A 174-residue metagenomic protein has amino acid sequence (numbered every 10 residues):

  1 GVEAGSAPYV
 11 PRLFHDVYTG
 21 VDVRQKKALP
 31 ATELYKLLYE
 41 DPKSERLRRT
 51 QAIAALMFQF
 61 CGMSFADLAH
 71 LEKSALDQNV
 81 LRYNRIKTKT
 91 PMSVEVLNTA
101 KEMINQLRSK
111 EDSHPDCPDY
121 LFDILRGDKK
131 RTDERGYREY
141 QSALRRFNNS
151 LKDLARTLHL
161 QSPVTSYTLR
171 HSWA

Functional and structural regions predicted by a protein language model:
V2, G62-M63, L160: Helix N-cap/coil-helix junction residues
S6-F65, A69: Basic, Lys/Arg- and aromatic-enriched nucleic-acid-binding interface segment
R12-D16, H70-R108: Conserved tyrosine-mediated DNA breakage-rejoining catalytic core shared by Y-recombinases
E33-Y35, L97-Q161: Active-site/catalytic core of tyrosine-dependent DNA strand-transfer enzymes
P42-S44, R82-E95, E134-A143, Q161-T165: Short, contiguous acidic/charged loop-to-helix segments that flank catalytic cores in large enzymes
R49-A52, Q161-A174: Short basic/aromatic active-site micro-motif
